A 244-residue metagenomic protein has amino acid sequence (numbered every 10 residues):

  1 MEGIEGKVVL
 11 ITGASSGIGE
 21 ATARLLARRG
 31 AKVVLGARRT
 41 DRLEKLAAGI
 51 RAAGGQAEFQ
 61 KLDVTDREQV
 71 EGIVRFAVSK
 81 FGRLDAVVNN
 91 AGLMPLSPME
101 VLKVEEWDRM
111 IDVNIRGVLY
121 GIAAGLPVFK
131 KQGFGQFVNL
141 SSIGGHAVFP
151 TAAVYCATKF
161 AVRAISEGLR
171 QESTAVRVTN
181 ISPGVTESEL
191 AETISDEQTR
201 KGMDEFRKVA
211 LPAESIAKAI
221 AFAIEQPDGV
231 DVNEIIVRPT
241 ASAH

Functional and structural regions predicted by a protein language model:
V8, S15-S16: Conserved glycine-rich cofactor-binding loop
R29-L46: Conserved glycine-rich Rossmann-like NAD(P)H-binding loop of the short-chain dehydrogenase/reductase
T40-D41, K61-G72, V104: The beta1-alpha1 cofactor-binding region of Rossmann-like NAD(H)/NADP(H)-dependent oxidoreductases
P98-M99, E106-D108: Substrate-binding pocket helix/loop in short-chain dehydrogenase/reductase
I122, T158: Active-site helix of classical SDR
S142: Residue(s) in the substrate-gating loop at a strand-loop-helix junction that position the organic substrate next
N180-P183, T199-A243: C-terminal helical subdomain
